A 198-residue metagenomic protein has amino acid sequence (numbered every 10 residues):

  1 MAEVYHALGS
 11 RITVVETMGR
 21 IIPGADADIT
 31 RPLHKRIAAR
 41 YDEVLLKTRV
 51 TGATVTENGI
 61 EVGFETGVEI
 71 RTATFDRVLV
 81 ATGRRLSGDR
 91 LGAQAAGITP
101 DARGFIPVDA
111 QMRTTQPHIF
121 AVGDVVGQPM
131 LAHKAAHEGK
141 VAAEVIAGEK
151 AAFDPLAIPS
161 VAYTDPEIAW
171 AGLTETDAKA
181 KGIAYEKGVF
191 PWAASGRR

Functional and structural regions predicted by a protein language model:
M1-R71, P129-A136, E144-D177: Rossmann-like dinucleotide-binding cores of NAD(P)H-dependent redox enzymes
S10, D42, I60, I98 (+2 more regions): A structural micro-motif
T13-V15, L45, L79, F120-V122 (+1 more regions): Hydrophobic/aromatic beta-strand patches that form the interior of the parallel beta-sheet core in alpha/beta enzyme
K47-R49, R103, G188-F190: Conserved beta-strand termini and adjacent loop/short-helix elements that scaffold enzyme active sites in alpha/beta
V50, T56, M112, V125 (+1 more regions): Short, solvent-exposed coil/turn elements at secondary-structure transition points
T54, A169-R198: Structured beta-strand/loop patches that form or line metal/cofactor-binding pockets in enzymes
A73-I146, F153: FAD-site-proximal beta/loop scaffold in flavoenzymes
D124-L131, T164, W192-R197: Glycine-rich phosphate/pyrophosphate-binding beta-alpha loops
